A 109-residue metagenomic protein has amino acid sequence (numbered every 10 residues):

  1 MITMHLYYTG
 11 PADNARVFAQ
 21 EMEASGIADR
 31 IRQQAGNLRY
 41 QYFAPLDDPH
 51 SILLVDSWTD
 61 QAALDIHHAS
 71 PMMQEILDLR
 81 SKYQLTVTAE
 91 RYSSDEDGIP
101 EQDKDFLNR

Functional and structural regions predicted by a protein language model:
M1-I52, T59-A69, L85-R109: Short S/T/G/P-rich N-terminal loop/turn motif that feeds into the first structured element of a domain
H68-Q74, D78, K82: Long, charge-enriched, surface-exposed interaction segments in small proteins/subunits
